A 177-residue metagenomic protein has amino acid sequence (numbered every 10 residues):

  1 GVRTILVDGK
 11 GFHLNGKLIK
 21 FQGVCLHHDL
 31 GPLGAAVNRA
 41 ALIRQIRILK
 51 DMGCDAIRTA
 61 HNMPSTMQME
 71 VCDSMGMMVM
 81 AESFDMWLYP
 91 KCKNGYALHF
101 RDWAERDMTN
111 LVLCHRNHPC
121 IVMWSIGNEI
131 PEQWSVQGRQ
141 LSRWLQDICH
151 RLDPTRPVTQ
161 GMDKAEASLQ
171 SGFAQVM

Functional and structural regions predicted by a protein language model:
G1-R143, V158-T159: Active-site-adjacent substrate/metal-binding segments within catalytic domains of carbohydrate-active enzymes
Q140-M177: Extracellular glycoside hydrolase catalytic/binding regions
